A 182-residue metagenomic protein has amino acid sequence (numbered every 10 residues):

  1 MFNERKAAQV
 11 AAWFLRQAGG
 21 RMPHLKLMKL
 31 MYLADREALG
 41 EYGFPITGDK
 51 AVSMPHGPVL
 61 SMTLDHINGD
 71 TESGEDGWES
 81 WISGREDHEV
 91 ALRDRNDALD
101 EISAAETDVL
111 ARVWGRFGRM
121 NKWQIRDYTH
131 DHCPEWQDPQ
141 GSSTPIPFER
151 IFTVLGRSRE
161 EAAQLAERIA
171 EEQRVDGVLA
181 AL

Functional and structural regions predicted by a protein language model:
M1-L182: Domain-edge interaction signal
